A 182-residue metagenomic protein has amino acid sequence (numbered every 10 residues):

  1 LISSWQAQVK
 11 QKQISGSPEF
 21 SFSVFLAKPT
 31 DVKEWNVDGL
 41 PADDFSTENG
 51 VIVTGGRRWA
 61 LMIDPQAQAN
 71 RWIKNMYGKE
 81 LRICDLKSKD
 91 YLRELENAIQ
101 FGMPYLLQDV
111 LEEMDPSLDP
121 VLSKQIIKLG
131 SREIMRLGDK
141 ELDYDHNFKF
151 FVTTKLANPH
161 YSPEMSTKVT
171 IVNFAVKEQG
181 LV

Functional and structural regions predicted by a protein language model:
L1-V182: Conformational switch/transducer regions in large eukaryotic molecular machines and scaffolds
